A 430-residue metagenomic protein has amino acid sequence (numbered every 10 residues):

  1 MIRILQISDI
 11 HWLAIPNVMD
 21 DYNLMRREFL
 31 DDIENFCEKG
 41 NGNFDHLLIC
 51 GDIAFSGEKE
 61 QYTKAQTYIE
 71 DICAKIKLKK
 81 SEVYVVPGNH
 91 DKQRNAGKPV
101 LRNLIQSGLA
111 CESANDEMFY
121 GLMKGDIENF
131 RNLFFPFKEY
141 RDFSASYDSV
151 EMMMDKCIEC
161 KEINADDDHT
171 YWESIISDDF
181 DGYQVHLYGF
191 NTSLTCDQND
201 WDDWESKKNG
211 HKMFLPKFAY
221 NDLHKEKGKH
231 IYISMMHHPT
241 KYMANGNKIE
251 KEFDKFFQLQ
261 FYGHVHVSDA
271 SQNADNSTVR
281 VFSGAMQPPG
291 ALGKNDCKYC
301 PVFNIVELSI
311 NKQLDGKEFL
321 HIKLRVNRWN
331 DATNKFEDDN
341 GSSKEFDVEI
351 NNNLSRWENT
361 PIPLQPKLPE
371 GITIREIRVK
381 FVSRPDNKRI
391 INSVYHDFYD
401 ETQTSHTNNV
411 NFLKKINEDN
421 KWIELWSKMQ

Functional and structural regions predicted by a protein language model:
M1-L5, Y171-G189, A274-V279, E318: Beta-strand-turn-beta hairpins that frame and shape the catalytic cleft of phosphate-ester-processing enzymes
M1-V83, Q93-G97, A219-K227: N-terminal active-site segment of His-dependent metallophosphoesterases
Q6-S8, D45-D52, L78-N89, Y232-K241 (+2 more regions): Active-site neighborhood of phospho(di)ester-bond hydrolases with catalytic His/Asp-centered motifs
L13-I15, A54-G57, P87-V100, D197 (+3 more regions): Active-site environment of divalent metal-dependent phosphoester hydrolases
V18, T192-Q260, A270: Active-site-proximal segments of metal-dependent phosphoesterases and phosphodiesterases across multiple
Q66-S206: Extended active-site neighborhood of metal-dependent phosphoesterases/phosphodiesterases
G182, T240-K317: Conserved beta-sheet core of the metallophosphoesterase superfamily
L308-L425: A short C-terminal boundary segment appended to hydrolase-like catalytic domains
